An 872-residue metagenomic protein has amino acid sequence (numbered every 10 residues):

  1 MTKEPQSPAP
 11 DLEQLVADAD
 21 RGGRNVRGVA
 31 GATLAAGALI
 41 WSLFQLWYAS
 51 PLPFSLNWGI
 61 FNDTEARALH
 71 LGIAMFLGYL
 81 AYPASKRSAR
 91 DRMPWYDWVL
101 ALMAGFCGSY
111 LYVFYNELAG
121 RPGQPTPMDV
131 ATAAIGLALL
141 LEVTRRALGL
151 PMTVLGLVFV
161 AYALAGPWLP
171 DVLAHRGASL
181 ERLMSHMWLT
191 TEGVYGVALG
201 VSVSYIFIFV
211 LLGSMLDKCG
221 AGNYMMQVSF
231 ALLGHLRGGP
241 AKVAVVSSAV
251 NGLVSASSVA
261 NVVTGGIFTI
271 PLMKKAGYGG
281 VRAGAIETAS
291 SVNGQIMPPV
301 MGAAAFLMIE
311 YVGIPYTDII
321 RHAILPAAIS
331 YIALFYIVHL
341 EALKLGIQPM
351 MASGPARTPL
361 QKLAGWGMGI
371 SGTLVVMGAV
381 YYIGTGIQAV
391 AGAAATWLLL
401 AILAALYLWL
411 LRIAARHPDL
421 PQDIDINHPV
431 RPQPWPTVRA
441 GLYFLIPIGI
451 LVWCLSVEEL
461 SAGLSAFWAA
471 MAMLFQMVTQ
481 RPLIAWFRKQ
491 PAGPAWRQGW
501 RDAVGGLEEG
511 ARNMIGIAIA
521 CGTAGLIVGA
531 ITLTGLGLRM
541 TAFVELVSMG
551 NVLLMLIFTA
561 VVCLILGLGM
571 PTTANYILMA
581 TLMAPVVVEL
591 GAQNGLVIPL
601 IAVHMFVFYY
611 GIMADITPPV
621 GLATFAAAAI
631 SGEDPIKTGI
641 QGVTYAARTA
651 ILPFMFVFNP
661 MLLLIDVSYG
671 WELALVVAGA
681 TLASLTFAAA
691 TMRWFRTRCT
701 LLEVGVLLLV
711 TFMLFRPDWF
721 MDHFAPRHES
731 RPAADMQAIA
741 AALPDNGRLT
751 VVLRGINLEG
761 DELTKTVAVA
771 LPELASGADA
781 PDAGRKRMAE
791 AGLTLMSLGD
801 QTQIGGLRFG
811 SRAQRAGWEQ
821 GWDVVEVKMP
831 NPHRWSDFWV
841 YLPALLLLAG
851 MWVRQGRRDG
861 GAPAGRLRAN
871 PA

Functional and structural regions predicted by a protein language model:
M1-G123, V130-A134, A333, F715: Conserved, well-structured core domains of diverse proteins
T2-V29, A38, I324-N513, F625-F715 (+2 more regions): Long, contiguous bundles of hydrophobic transmembrane helices that form the permeation core of multi-pass
L34-A38, E65-Y79, Y96-G105, V130-L139 (+14 more regions): Hydrophobic mid-bilayer segments of alpha-helices in multi-pass membrane transport proteins, especially secondary
P127-A131, E192-Y205, L232-A244, A276-R282 (+5 more regions): Membrane-interfacial loop-to-helix junctions in multi-pass transporters
E142, A147, L157-Y162, G166 (+13 more regions): Core transmembrane alpha-helical segments of multi-pass membrane transporters/permeases
S204, H833-G860: Selective detector of the "anchor" transmembrane alpha-helix that sits immediately C-terminal
M226-G294, V300-L307, G313-I314, T572-Y610 (+1 more regions): Hydrophobic transmembrane alpha-helices that form the pore/transport pathway of multi-pass ion and small-solute
H723-F724, T802-R808, A813-W835: Conserved PDZ fold ligand-binding element
